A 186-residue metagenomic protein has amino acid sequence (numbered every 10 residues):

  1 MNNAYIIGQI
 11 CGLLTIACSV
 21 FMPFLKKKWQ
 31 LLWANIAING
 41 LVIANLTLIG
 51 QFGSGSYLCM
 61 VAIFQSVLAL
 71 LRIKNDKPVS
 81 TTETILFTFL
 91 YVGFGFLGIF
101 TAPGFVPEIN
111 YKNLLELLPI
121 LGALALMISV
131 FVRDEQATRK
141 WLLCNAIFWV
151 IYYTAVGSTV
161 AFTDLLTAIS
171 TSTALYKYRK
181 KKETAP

Functional and structural regions predicted by a protein language model:
M1-P186: Alpha-helical membrane-protein topology signature
